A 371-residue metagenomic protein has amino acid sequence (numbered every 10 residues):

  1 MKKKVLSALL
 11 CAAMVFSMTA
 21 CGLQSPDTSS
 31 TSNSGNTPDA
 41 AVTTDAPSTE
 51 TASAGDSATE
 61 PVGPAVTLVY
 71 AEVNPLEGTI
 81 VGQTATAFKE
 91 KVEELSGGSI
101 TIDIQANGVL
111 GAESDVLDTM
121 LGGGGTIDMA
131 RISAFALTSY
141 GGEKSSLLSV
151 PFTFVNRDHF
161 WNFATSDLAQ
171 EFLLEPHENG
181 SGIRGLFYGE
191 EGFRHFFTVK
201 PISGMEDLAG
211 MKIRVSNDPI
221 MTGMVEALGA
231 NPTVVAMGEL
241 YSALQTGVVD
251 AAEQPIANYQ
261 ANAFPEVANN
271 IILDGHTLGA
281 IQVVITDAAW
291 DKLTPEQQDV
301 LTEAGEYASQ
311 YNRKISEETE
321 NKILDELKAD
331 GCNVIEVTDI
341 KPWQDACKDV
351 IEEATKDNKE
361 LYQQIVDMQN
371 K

Functional and structural regions predicted by a protein language model:
M1-T67, K371: Short, low-complexity disordered leader/linker segments with a strong preference for bacterial N-terminal type II
V15-S17, G82, A169, V225: Residues in and immediately flanking transmembrane alpha helices
S17, E171-F172, S309-N312: A short hydrophobic/aromatic micro-motif that marks alpha-helical segments and, especially, helix-coil
G22-D27, G55-D158, E178-N179, I183-K371: N-terminal secretory/targeting leader peptides
A40, E90, S166, L174-E175 (+1 more regions): Hydrophobic transmembrane signal anchors and adjacent membrane-proximal interface regions, especially in viral
V155-L173: A gly/proline- and charged-residue-enriched helix-loop-helix capping module
